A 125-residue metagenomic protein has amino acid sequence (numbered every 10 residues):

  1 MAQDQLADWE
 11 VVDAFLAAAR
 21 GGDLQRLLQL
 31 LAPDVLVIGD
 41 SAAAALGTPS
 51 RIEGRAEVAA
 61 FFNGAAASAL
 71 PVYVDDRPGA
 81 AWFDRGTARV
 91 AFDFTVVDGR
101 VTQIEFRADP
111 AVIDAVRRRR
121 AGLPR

Functional and structural regions predicted by a protein language model:
M1-R125: C-terminal and inter-domain tail/linker signature
